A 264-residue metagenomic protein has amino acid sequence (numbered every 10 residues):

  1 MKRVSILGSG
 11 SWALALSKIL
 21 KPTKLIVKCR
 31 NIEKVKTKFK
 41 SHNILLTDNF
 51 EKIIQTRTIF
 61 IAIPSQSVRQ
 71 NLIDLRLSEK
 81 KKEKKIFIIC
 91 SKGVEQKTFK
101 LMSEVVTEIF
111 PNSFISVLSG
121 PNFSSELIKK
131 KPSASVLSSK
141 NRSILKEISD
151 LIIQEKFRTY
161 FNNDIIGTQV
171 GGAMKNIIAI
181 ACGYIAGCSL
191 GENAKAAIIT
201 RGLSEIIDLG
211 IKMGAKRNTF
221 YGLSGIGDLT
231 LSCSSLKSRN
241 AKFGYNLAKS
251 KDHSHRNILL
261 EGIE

Functional and structural regions predicted by a protein language model:
M1-E51, I109: NAD(P)+-binding Rossmann beta1-loop-alpha1 motif at the extreme N-terminus of oxidoreductases
L16, L45-T47, E51-K130, I148-D150: Rossmann-like NAD(P)(H) cofactor-binding subdomain of soluble oxidoreductases
K24-I26, N43-L45, I86, F114-S116 (+2 more regions): Conserved beta-strand segments of alpha/beta enzyme cores
I32-K38, Q96-T98, I144-L145: Short, charged/polar "capping" segments at the starts of alpha-helices and the immediately preceding loops
S78-E79, V105-S113, P132-T219: Internal alpha-helical scaffold of NAD(P)-dependent oxidoreductase catalytic cores
C182, I211-E264: NAD(P)-dependent Rossmann-like dehydrogenase/reductase catalytic/cofactor-binding core
